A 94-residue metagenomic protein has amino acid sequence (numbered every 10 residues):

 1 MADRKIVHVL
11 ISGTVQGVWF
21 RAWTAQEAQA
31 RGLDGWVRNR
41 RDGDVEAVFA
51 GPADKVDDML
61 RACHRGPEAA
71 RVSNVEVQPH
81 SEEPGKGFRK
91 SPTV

Functional and structural regions predicted by a protein language model:
M1-V94: Intrinsically disordered, low-complexity, mixed-charge
